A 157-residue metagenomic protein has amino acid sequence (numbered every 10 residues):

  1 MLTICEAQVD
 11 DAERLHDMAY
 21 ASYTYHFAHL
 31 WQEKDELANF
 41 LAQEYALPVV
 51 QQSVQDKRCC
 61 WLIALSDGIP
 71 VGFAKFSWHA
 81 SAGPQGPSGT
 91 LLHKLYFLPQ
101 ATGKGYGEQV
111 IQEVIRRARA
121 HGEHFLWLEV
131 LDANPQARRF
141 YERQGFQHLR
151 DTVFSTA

Functional and structural regions predicted by a protein language model:
M1-T3: Extreme N-terminal starter segment of soluble prokaryotic enzymes
E6-A12, H16-Q100, E108-R117, H121 (+1 more regions): Acetyl-CoA-dependent GNAT
V50, Y141, F146: Conserved active-site tyrosine of GNAT-family acetyltransferases
L98-Q100, K104, D132-A133: Active-site acidic-Proline motif in GNAT/NAT acetyltransferases
H124, Q147: Short acidic/polar active-site loop segments enriched in Thr and Asp
L128-R138, F154-A157: Conserved beta-strand-loop-alpha-helix junction that forms the acyl-donor binding cleft
